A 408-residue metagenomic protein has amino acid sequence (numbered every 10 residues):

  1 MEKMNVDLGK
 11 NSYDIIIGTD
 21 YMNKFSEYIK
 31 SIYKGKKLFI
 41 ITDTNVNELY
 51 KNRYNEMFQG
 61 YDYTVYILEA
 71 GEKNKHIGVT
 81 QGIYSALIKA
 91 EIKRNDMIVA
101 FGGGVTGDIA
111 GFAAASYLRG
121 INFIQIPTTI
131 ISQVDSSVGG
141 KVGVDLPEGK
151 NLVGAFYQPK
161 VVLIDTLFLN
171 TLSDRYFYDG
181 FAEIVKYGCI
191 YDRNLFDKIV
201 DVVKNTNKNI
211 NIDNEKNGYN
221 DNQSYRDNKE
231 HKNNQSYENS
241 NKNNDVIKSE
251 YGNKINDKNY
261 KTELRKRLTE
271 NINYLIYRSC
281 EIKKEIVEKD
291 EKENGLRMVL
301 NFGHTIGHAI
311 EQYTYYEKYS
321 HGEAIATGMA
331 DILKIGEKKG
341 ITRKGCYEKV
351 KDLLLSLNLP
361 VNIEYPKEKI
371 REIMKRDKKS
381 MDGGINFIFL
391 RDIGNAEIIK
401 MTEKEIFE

Functional and structural regions predicted by a protein language model:
M1-M97, K186: ATP/NTP phosphate-donor binding region
E2, S12, A182-V185, I341-E408: C-terminal charged capping/lid subdomain of soluble metabolic enzymes
I16, F112, S116-N207: A glycine/threonine-rich phosphate-anchoring loop and its flanking beta-alpha core in nucleotide/phosphate-binding
G18, I40, H76, P127 (+3 more regions): Residue-level signal for inorganic ion chemistry
E91-K93, S116-Y117, D145-L146, V153-Y157 (+3 more regions): Solvent-exposed alpha-helices and their adjacent loops that cap or buttress functional pockets in soluble metabolic
V105-F112, Q133, H308-A309: Short glycine/serine/threonine-rich phosphate/pyrophosphate-binding segments that cradle anionic phosphate groups
N205-R267: Intrinsically disordered, low-complexity terminal tails and inter-domain linkers enriched for S/T/G/P/D/E
N207-D213, D257-K367: Active-site segments that bind and position negatively charged phosphate/pyrophosphate groups
